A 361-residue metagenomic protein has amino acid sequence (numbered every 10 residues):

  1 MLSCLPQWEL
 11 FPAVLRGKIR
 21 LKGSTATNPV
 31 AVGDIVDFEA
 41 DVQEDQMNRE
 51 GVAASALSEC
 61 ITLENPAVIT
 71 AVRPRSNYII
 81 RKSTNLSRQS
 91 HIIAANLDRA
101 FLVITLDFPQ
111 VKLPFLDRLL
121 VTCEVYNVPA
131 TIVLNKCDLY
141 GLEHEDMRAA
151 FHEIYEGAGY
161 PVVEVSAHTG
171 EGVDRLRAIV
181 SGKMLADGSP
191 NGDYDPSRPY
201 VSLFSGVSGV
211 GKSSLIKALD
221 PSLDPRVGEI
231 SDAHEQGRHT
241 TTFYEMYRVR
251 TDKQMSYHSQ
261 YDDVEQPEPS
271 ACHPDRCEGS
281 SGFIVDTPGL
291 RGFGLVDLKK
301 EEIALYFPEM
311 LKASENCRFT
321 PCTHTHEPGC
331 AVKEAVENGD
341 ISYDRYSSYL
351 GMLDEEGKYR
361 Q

Functional and structural regions predicted by a protein language model:
M1-P6, A13, F38: SH3/SH3-like beta-barrel fold
L10-A26: Beta-strand/loop nucleic-acid-binding surfaces
K22-E44, S55-P66, R73-R99, V128-A130 (+6 more regions): Helix-rich effector regions associated with P-loop NTPase G domains
Q89-R99, V103-A158: Phosphate-binding glycine-rich loops and their immediate beta-loop-alpha structural context
Y140-S208: Canonical P-loop GTPase G-domain recognition
S214-D224: A conserved segment at the C-terminal end of the G1
